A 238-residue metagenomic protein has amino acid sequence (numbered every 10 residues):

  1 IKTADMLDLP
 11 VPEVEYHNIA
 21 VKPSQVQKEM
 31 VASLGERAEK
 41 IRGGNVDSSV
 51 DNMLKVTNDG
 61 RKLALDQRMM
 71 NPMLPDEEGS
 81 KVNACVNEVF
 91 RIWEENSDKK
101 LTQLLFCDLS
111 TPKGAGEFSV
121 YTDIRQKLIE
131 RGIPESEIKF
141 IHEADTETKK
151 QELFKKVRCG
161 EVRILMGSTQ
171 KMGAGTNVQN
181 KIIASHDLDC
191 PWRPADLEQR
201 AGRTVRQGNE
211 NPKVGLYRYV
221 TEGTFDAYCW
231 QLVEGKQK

Functional and structural regions predicted by a protein language model:
I1-P75, R91, L216-K238: Inter-lobe coupling linker of SF2 helicases/translocases
N18, T102-L104, R163-I164: Residue-level preference for the first positions of well-ordered beta-strands
N45-V56, D98-T122: Conserved strand-helix element at the start of the C-terminal RecA-like helicase core
L74-V86, G116-Y121: Phosphate/oxyanion-binding active-site loops and adjacent basic polyanion-contact surfaces
L109-H142: Conserved helicase motor "Helicase C" RecA-like lobe of SF1/SF2 P-loop NTPases
P134-T169: Conserved helicase ATPase core of P-loop NTP-dependent helicases/translocases
T176-C190, V214-R218: A short beta-strand element within the Helicase C-terminal
R193-N211: Conserved SF2 helicase motif VI
